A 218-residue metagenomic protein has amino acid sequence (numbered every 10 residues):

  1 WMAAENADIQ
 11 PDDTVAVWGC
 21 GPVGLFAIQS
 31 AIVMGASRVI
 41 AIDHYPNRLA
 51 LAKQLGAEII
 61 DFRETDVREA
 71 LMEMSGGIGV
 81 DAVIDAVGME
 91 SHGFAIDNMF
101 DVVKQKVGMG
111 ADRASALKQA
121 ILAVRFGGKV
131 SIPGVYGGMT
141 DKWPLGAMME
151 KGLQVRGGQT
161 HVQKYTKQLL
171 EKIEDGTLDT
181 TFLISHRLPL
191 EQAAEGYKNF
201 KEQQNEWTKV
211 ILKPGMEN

Functional and structural regions predicted by a protein language model:
W1-T65, E69, I84: Mid-domain Rossmann-like dinucleotide-binding core that forms the NAD(H)/NADP(H) cofactor-binding site
A7-I9, A50, L55-Q154: Glycine-rich cofactor phosphate-binding loops and adjacent beta1-alpha1 units of small-molecule cofactor enzyme domains
A16, I40, K129-S131, R156 (+1 more regions): Structural detector of well-ordered beta-strand residues that form the stable sheet scaffold of enzyme domains
Y45, Y136, H161: Residues in the short beta-alpha loop(s) of Rossmann-like NAD(P)-binding domains
I78, K118, V162-N218: C-terminal hydrophobic helical "lid"/dimerization subdomain of Rossmann-like NAD(P)H-dependent oxidoreductases
V155-R156, K172: Rossmann-like dinucleotide-binding domain for NAD(H)/NADP(H)
